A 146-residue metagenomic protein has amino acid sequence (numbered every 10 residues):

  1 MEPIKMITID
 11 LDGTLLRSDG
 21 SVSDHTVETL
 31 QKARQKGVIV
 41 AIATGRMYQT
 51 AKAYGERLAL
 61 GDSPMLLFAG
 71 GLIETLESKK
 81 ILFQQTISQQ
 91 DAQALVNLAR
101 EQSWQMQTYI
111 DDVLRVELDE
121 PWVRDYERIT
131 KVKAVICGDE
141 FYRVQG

Functional and structural regions predicted by a protein language model:
M1-I4, L60: Short, small/polar residue-rich loop motifs at catalytic or cofactor-binding pockets
P3-D19, L95: Asp-based phosphoryl-transfer active-site loop
K5, D19-K36: Basic, amphipathic juxtamembrane/active-site segments that coordinate anionic phosphate or diphosphate groups
V27-Q31, G55, A92-V96: Short amphipathic alpha-helical segments and helix-helix/interface helices
L30-A53, Q107-L114: Substrate-recognition element of Asp-dependent hydrolases with the DxDx(T/V) motif
P64-L67: Short, small/acidic-rich helices and loops at N termini and domain boundaries of DNA replication/processing enzymes
G71-G146: HAD-like small-molecule phosphatases
